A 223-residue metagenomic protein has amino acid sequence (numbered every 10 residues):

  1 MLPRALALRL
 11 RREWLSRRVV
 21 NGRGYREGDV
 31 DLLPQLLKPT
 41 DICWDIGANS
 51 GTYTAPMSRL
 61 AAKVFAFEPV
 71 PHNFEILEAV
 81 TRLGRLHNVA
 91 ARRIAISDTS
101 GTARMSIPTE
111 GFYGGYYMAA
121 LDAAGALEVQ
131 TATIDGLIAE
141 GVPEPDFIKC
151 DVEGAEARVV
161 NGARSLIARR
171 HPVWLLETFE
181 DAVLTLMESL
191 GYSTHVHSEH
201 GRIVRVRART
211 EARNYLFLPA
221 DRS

Functional and structural regions predicted by a protein language model:
M1-S223: Phosphate/nucleotide-binding beta-alpha loop and adjacent structural elements of enzyme active sites
